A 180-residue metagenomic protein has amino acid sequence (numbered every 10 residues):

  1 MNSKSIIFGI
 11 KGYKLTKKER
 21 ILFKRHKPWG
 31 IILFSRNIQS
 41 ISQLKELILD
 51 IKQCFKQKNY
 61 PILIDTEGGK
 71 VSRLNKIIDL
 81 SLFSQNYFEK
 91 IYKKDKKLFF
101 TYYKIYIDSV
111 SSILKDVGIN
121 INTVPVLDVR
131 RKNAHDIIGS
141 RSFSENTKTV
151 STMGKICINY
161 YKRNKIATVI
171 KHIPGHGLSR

Functional and structural regions predicted by a protein language model:
M1-L15, C157: Boundary/entry segment of secreted carbohydrate-active catalytic domains
N2-S3, P28, Q57-N59, R163-I166: Short coil/turn connectors at secondary-structure junctions
F8, I64, I170-K171: Active-site flanking residues adjacent to catalytic metal/cofactor-binding acidic residues
L15-I32: N-terminal glycine-rich anion-binding loops that anchor highly charged ligand groups
K17-K18, T123-L127, V169-H176: Short low-complexity stretches enriched in small and charged residues
K18-L22, L47-I51, V110, M153 (+1 more regions): A general structural detector for well-ordered alpha-helical segments in enzyme core domains, enriched
K27-T149, G177-R180: Enzymes and membrane/adaptor proteins characterized by extended Gly/Ser/Thr/Asp/Glu-rich, aromatic-dotted
T147-S179: Loop-centered beta-sheet repeat module
